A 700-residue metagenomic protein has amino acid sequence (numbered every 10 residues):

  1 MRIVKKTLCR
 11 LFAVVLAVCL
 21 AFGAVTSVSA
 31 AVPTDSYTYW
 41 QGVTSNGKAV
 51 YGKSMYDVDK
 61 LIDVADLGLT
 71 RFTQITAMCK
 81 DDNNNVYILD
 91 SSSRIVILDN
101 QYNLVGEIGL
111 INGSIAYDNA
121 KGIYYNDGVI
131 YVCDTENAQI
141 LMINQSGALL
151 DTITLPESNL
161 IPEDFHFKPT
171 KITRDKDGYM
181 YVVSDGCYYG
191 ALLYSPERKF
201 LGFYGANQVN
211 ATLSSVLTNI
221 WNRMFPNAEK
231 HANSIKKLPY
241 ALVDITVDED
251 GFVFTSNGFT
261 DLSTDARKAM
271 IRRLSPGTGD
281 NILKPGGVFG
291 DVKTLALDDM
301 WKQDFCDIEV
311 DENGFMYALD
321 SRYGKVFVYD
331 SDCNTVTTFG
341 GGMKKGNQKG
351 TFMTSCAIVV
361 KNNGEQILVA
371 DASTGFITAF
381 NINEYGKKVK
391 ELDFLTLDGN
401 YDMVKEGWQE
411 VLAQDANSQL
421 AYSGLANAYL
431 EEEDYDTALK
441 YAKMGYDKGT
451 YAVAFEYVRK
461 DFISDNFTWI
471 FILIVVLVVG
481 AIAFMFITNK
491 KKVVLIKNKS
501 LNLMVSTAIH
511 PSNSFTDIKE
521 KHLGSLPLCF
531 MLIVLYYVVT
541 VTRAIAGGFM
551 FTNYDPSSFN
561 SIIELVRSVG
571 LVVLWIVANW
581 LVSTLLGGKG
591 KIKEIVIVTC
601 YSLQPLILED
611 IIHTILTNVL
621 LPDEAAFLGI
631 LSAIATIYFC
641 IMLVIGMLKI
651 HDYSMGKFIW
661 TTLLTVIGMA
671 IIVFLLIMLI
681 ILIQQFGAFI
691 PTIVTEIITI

Functional and structural regions predicted by a protein language model:
A21-P33: Sec-dependent signal peptide cleavage junction
A31-N427, G445, D461-S464: Eukaryotic scaffold repeat domains enriched in small/polar residues
A421, A454-F455: TPR alpha-solenoid repeat register
L430-A452: TPR/TPR-like (Sel1-like) alpha-helical repeat modules
Y457-V475: Juxtamembrane/start-of-transmembrane alpha-helix segments at the extracytoplasmic/lumenal side of membrane anchors
L495-K593: Selected alpha-helical membrane-embedding segments in polytopic membrane proteins
T540-S568, H613-T636, V673-I700: Membrane-helix interface segments in multi-pass membrane proteins
I563, I576-I677: Hydrophobic alpha-helical transmembrane segments and adjacent short intramembrane/lumenal linkers of inner/organellar
